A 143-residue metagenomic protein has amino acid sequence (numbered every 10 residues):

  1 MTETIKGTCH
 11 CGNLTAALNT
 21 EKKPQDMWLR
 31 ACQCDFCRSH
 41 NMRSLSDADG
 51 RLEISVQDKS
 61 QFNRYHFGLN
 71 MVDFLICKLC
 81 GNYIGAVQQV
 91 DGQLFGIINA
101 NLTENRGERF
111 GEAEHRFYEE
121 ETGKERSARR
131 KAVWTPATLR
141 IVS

Functional and structural regions predicted by a protein language model:
M1-T8, N13-S143: A short Gly-Trp-Pro
